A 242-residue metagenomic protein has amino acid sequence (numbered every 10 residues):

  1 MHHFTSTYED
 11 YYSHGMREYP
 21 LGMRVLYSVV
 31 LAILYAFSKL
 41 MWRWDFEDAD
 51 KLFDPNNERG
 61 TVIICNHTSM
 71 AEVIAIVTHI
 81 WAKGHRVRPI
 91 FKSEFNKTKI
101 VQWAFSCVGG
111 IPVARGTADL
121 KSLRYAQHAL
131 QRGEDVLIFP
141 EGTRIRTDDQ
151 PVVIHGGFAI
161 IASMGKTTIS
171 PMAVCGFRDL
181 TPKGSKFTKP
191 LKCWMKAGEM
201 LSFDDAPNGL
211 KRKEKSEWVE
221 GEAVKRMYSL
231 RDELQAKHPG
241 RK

Functional and structural regions predicted by a protein language model:
H2-D50, K99-V108: A transmembrane-helix-recognition feature enriched in membrane-embedded lipid enzymes and envelope glyco-/phospholipid
H2-G22, K121-K242: Non-catalytic C-terminal accessory region of glycerolipid acyltransferases and related lyso-lipid remodeling enzymes
W42, G116-D119, P151: A conditional alpha-helix N-cap/helix-loop micro-motif detector
F46, P89, G110-P112, I169-P171 (+1 more regions): Conserved beta-strand scaffold positions in the cores of enzyme catalytic domains, especially in NTP/NDP-utilizing
D48, N66, F91-K92, G109 (+2 more regions): A secondary-structure boundary/capping signal
D50-N56, H128: Short amphipathic alpha-helix with an adjacent loop that forms part of the alpha/beta core around
P55-T117: Catalytic core of membrane glycerolipid acyltransferases/transacylases, capturing the structured, soluble-facing
